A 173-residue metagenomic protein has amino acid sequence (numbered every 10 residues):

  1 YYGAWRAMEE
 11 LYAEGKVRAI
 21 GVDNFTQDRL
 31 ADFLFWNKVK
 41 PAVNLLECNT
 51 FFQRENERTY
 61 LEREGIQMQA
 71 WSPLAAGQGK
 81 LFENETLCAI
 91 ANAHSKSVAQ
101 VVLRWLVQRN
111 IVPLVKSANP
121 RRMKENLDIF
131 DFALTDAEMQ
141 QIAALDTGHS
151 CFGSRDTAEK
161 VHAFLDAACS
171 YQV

Functional and structural regions predicted by a protein language model:
Y1-V173: Beta/alpha (TIM)-barrel catalytic core signal, keyed to glycine-rich beta->alpha loops juxtaposed to Asp/Glu that bind
